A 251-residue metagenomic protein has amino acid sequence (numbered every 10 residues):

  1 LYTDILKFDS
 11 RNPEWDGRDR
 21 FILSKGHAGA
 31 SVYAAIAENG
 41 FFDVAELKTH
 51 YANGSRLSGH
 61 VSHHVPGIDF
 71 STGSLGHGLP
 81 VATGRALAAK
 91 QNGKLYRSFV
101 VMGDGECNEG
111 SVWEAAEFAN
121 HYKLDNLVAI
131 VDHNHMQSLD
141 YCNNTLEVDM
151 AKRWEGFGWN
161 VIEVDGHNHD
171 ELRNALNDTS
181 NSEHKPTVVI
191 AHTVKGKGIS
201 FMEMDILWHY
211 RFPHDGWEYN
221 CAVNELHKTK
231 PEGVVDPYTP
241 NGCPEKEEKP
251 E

Functional and structural regions predicted by a protein language model:
L1-H121, L146: Cofactor-binding active-site loop characterized by glycine-rich and histidine/acidic residues
I22, R97-M102, V128-I130, V188-H192: Structural motif
H27-A28, V32, N134-H135, N168 (+1 more regions): Glycine-rich beta-alpha junction loops
Y33-A35, S62, S111-W113, L139-N143 (+2 more regions): Short acidic, glycine/serine/threonine-rich loops at helix termini
G93-Y96, C142-A175, H227-Y238: Conserved thiamine diphosphate
E109-N134, V188-I190: A short alpha/beta connector and helix-capping loop motif
D125-N144, K152-W154: Histidine/lysine/aspartate-rich catalytic loop segments that bind and position anionic ligands
H169-E251: Glycine/aspartate-rich loop-and-adjacent alpha/beta segment that forms the canonical ThDP
